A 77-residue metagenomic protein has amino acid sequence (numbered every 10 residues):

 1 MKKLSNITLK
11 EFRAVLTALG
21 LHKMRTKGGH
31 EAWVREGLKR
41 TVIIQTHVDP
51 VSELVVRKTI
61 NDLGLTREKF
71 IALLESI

Functional and structural regions predicted by a protein language model:
M1-R25: N-terminal first-folded block
V15, H30, R35, F70-L74: Generic alpha-helical hydrophobic packing signal
K23-R57: A short, structured beta-strand/loop element
P50-I77: C-terminal structural segments of small proteins and small subunits
